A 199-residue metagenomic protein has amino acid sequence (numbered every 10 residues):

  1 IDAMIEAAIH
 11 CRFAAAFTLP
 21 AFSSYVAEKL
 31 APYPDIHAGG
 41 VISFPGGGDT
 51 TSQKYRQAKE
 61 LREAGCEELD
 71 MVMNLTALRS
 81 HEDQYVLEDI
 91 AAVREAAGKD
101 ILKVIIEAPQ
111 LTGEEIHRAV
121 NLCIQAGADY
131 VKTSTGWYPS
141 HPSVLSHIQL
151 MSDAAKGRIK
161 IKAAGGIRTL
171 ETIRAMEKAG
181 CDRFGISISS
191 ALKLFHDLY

Functional and structural regions predicted by a protein language model:
I1-E63, H117-R118, L122-I124: Conserved N-terminal beta1-alpha1 strand-loop-helix module at the mouth
I5-Y25, L69-L87, S134-S143: Glycine-rich, proline-tolerant flexible connector loops at the mouths of alpha/beta enzymes
V26, L61, V104, V131 (+2 more regions): Conserved, mostly hydrophobic/aromatic
A27-A31, I90-G98, Q149-K156: Surface-exposed amphipathic alpha-helices with a cationic face
Y33-S43, A97-P109, A154-A164: Short beta-strand/loop segments at the ligand-binding rim of alpha/beta enzyme cores
G40-P45, E63-L78, Q125-H141, G166-R168 (+1 more regions): Glycine-rich phosphate-binding active-site loops on the catalytic face of alpha/beta enzymes
G46-E60, L111-L122, L150-S152, G157 (+2 more regions): Catalytic cores of alpha/beta
Q53, A58-K59, E68-Y130, S134: Conserved anion-binding
